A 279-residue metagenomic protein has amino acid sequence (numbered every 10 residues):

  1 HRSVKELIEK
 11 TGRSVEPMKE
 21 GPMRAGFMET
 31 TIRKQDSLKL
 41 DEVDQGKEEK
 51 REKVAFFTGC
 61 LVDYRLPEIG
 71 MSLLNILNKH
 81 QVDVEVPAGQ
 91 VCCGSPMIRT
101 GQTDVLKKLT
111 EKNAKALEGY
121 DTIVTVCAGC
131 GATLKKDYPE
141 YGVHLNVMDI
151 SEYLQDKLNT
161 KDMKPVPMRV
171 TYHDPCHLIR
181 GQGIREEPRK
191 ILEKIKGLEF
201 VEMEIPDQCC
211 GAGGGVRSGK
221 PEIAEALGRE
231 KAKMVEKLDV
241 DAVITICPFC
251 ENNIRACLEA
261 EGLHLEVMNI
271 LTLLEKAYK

Functional and structural regions predicted by a protein language model:
H1-K279: Iron-sulfur cluster-binding electron-transfer modules in prokaryotic oxidoreductases
